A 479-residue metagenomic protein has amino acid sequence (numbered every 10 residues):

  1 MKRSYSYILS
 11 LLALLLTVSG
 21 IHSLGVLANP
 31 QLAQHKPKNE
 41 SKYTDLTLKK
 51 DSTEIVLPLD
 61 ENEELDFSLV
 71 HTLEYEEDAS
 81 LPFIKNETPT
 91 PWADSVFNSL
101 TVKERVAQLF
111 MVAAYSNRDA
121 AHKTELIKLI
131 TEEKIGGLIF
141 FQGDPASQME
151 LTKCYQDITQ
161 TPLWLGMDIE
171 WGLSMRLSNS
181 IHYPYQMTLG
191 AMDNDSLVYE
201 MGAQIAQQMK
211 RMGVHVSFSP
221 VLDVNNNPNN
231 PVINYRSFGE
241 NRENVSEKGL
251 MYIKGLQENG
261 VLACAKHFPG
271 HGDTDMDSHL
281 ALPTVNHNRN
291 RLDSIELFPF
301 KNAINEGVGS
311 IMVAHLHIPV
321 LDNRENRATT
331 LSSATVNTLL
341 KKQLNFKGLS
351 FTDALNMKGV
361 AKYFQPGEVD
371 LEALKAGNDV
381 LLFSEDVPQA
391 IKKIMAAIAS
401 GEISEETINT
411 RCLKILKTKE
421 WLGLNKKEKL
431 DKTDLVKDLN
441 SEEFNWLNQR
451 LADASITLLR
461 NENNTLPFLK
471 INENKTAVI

Functional and structural regions predicted by a protein language model:
K2-S6, S10-L14, G20-V112, S116-K128 (+2 more regions): Preference for extracellular/luminal or secreted protein segments
T101, L138, Q148-L163, L173-M175 (+2 more regions): Second-shell residues forming the walls of enzyme active-site clefts
L109-A120, Q186-Y199, A281-I295, M357-F364: Active-site mouth loops of central-metabolism enzymes
A114-R118, L165-M175, H215-N225, A265-H271 (+2 more regions): Short glycine-enriched loops at secondary-structure junctions
R118-T131, V198-I205, D293-F300, Q365-D370: Short, acidic/polar
E125-F141, A203-V216: Catalytic domains of carbohydrate-active enzymes, especially glycoside hydrolases
P145-P162, D195-G213, E406-L413, K417: Active-site-adjacent structural elements in enzyme catalytic domains
M192-V214, V221-G249, I253, Q257 (+2 more regions): A substrate-binding/cap region within the structured catalytic cores of diverse enzymes
